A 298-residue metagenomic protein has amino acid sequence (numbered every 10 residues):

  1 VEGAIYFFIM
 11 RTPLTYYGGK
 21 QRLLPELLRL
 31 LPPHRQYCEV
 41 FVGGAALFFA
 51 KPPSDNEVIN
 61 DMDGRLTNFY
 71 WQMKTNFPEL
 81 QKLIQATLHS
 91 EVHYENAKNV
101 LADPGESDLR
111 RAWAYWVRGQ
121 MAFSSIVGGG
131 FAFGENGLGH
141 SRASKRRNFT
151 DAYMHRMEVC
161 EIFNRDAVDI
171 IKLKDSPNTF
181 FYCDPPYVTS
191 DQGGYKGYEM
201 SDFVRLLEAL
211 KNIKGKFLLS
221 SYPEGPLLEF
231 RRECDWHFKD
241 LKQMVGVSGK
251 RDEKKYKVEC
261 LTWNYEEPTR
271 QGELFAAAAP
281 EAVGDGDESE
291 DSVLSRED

Functional and structural regions predicted by a protein language model:
E2-R22, L30, K74-G193, E224 (+1 more regions): SAM-dependent nucleic-acid methyltransferase catalytic core
T12-S54: An N-terminal domain-cap segment
P33-Q36, D55-N56, M157-E161, K211-F217: Short active-site oxyanion
Q36-L101: SAM cofactor-binding core of SAM-dependent methyltransferases, primarily the Rossmann-like beta-alpha-beta module
V42-A46, F149, Y222-G225, E266: Short, polar loop motifs at secondary-structure junctions
V58-D61, Y182, D235-K242: Short hydrophobic/aromatic-enriched beta-strand-loop microsegments
M62-L66, Y187, L241-S248: Short, acidic/turn-prone active-site loops that include or flank metal/cofactor- and phosphate-binding residues
E199-D298: Long, positively charged, glycine-interspersed low-complexity recognition regions
